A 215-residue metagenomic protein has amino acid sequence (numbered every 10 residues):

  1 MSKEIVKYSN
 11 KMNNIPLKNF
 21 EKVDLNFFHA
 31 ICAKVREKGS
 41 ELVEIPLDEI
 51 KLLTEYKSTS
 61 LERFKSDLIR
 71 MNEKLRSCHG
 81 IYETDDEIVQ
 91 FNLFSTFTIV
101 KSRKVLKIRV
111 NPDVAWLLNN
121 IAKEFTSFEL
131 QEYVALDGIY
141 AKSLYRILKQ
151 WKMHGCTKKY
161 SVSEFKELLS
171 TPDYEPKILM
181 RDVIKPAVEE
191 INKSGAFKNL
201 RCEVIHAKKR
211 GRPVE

Functional and structural regions predicted by a protein language model:
M1-E215: Charged, alpha-helix-forming regions
